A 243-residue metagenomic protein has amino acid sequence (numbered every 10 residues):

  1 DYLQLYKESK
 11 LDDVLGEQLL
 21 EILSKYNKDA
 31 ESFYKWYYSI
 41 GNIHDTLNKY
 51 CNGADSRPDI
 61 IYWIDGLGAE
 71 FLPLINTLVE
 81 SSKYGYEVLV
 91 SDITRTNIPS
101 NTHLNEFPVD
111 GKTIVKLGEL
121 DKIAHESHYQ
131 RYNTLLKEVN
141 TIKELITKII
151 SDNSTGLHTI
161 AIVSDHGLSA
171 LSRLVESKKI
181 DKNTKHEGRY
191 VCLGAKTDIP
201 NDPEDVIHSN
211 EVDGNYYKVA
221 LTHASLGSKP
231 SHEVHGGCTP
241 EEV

Functional and structural regions predicted by a protein language model:
D1-V243: Feature captures the catalytic ectodomains and active-site-proximal regions of enzymes that hydrolyze or transfer
